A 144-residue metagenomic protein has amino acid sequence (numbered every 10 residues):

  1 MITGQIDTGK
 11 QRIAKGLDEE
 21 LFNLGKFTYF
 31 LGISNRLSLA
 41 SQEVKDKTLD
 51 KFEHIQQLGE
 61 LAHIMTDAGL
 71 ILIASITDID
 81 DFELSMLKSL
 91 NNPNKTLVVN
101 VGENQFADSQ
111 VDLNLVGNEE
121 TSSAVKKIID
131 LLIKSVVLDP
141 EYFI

Functional and structural regions predicted by a protein language model:
M1-I144: Glycine-rich phosphate-binding loop of ATP-dependent small-molecule kinases
